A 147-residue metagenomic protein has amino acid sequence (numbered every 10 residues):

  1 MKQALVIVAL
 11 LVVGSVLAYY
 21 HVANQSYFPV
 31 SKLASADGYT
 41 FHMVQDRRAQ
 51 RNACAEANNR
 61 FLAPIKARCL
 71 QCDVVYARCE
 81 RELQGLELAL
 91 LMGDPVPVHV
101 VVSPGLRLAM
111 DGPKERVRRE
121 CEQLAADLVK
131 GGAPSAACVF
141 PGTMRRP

Functional and structural regions predicted by a protein language model:
M1-L11: N-terminal Sec-pathway targeting helices
G14-P147: Mitochondrial intermembrane space
